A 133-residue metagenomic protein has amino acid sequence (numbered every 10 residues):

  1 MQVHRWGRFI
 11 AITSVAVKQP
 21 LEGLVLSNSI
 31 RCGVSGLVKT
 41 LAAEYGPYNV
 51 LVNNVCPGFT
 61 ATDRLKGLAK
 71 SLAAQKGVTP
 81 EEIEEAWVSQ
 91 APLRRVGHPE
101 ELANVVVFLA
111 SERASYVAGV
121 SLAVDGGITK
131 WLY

Functional and structural regions predicted by a protein language model:
Q2-V3, Y45-P47, T60, G97 (+1 more regions): A short hydrophobic alpha-helix cap/turn motif
S14: Residue(s) in the substrate-gating loop at a strand-loop-helix junction that position the organic substrate next
K18, V52, P57-S71: Short, flexible catalytic-loop segment of classical short-chain dehydrogenase/reductase
Q19, V107, A118-Y133: Short C-terminal tail/terminal secondary-structure segment of NAD(P)H-dependent dehydrogenase/reductase domains
Q19-V25, P47, R94, E112: Active-site loop immediately N-terminal to the catalytic Tyr-X3-Lys motif of short-chain dehydrogenase/reductase
I30, V38: Active-site helix of classical SDR
G46, L51, V117-G119: Short, small/polar-rich loop/turn modules that mediate ligand/substrate recognition or access, typified
K76-P80, A91-L102: A conserved structural motif in NAD(P)-dependent oxidoreductases
